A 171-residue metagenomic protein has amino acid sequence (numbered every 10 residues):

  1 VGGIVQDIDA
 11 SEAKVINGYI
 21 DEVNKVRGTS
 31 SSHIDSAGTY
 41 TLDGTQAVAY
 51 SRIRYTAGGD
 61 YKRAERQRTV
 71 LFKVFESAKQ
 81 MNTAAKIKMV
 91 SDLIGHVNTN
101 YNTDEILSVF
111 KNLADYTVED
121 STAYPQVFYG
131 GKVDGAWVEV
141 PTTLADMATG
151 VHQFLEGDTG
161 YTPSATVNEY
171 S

Functional and structural regions predicted by a protein language model:
V1-S171: Residue-level signal for protein termini and structural transition zones
